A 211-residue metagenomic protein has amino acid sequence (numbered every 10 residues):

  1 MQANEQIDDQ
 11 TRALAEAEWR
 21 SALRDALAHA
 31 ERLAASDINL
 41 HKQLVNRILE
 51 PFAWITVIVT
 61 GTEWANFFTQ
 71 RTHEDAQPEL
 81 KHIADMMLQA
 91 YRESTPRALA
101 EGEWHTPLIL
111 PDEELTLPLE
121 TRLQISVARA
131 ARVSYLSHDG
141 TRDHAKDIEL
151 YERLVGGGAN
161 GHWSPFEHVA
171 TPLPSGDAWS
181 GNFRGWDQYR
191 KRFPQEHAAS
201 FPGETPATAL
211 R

Functional and structural regions predicted by a protein language model:
M1-R211: A conserved ligand/cofactor-binding region detector
